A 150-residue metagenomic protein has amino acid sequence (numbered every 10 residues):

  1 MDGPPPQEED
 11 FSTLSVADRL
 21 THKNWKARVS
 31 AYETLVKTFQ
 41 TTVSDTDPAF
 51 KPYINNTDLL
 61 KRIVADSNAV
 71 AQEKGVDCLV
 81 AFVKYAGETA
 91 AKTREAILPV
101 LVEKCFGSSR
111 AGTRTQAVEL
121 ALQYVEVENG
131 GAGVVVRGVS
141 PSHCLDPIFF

Functional and structural regions predicted by a protein language model:
M1-V43: N-terminal "cap/leader" segments of large eukaryotic alpha-helical scaffolds
Q7-V16, T46-K61, A90-V102, N129-S140: Core helices of alpha-solenoid repeat scaffolds
F11, S30-E33, K74, A96 (+1 more regions): Generic alpha-helical secondary structure signal
L20, T34-Q40, V64, G75-A86 (+4 more regions): Hydrophobic residues within the alpha-helices of tandem HEAT/HEAT-like
A49-V64, N68-A81: N-terminal helical submodule of small eukaryotic multi-pass membrane proteins
N68-Q72, E88-R94: Short, flexible active-site-proximal loops enriched in glycine and acidic residues
